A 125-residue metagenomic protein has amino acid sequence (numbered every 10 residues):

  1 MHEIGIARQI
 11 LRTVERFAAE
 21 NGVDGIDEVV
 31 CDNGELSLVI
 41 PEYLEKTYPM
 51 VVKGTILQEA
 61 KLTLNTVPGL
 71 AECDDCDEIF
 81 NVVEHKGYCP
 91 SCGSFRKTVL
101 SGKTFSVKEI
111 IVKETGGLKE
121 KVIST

Functional and structural regions predicted by a protein language model:
M1-Q58: Long, charged N-terminal interaction/targeting segments
H2-T13, P41, T55-T63, K97-T125: Extended interfacial segments that mediate partner engagement and assembly in macromolecular machines
D32-L36, N65-G69, I110: Short loop/turn motifs enriched for small/polar and acidic residues
K61-P68, E78-V83: Short, flexible, mixed-charge glycine/proline-rich loop motifs that serve as phosphate/nucleic-acid-contacting
A71, G87, F105: Cys/His-enriched microdomains
C73-C76, C89-C92: Short cysteine-rich clusters marking metal-coordination/redox-active sites
C76-E78, I110: Well-ordered beta-strand scaffold positions
N81, S94-T98: Short functional micro-motifs and their immediate structural scaffolds
